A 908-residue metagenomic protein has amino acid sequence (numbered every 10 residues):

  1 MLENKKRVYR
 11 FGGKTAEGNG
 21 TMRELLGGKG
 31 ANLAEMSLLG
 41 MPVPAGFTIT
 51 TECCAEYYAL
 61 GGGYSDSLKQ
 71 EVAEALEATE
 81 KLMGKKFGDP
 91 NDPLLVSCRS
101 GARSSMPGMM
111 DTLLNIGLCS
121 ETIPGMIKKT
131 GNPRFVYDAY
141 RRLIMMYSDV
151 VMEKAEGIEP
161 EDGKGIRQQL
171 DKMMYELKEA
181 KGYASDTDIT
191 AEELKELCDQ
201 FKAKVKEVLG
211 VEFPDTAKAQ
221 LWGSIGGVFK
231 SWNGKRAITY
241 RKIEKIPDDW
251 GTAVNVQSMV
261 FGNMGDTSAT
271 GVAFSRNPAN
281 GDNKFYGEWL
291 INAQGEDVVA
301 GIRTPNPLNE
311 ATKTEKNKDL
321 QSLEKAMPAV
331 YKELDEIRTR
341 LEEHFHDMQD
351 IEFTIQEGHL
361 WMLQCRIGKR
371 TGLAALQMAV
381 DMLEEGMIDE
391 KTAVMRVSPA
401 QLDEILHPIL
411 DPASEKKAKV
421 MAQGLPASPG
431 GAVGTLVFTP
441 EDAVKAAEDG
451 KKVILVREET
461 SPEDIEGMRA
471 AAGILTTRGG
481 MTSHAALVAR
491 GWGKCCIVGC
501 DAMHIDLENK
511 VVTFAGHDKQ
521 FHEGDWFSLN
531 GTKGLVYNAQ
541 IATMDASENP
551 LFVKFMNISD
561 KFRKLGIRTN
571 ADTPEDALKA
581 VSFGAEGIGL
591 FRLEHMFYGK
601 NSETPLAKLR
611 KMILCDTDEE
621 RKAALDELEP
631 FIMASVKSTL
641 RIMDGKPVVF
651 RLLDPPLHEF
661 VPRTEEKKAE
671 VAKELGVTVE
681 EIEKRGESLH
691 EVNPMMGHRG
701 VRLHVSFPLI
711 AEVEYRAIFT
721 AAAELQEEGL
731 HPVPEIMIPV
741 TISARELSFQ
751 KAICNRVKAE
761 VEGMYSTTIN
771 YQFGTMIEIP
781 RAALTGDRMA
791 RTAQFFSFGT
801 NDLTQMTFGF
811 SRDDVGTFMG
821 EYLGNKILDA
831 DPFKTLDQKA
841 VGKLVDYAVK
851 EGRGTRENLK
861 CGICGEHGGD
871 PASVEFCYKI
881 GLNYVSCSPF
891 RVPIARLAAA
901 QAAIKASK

Functional and structural regions predicted by a protein language model:
M1-A418, P426, K445, K451-I454 (+12 more regions): Nucleotide/phosphate-binding sheet-loop regions of phosphoryl- and nucleotidyl-transfer enzymes
F47, T477-G479, V498-D501, F591 (+2 more regions): Short beta->alpha connector loops at strand-helix junctions that form conserved, small/polar/Pro-enriched
T50-T51, A55-E56, T482-H484, M503-L507 (+5 more regions): Short gly/pro/ser/thr-enriched loop/turn and capping motifs at secondary-structure boundaries
R99-S100, E548-L551, I558-K908: Conserved alpha/beta-domain cores
G386, Y537-F555: Short, compositionally biased
A472-R478, C496, G862: A short, small-residue-rich loop immediately preceding and capping a beta-strand
